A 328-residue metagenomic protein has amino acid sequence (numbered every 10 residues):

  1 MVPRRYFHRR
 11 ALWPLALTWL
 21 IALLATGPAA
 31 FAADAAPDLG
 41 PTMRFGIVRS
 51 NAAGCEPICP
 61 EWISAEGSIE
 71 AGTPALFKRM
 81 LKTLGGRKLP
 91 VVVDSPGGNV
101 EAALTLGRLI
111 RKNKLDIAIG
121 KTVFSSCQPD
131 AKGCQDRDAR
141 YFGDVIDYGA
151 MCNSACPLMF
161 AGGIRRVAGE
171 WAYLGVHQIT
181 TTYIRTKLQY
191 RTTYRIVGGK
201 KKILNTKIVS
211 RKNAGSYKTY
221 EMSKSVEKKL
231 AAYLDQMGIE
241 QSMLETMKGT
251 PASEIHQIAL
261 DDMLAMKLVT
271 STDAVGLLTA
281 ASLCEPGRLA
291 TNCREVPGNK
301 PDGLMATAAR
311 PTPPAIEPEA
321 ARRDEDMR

Functional and structural regions predicted by a protein language model:
V2-R9, A30-M151, A155, R165-G175 (+1 more regions): N-terminal organellar transit peptides
P14-G27: Bacterial N-terminal signal peptides
